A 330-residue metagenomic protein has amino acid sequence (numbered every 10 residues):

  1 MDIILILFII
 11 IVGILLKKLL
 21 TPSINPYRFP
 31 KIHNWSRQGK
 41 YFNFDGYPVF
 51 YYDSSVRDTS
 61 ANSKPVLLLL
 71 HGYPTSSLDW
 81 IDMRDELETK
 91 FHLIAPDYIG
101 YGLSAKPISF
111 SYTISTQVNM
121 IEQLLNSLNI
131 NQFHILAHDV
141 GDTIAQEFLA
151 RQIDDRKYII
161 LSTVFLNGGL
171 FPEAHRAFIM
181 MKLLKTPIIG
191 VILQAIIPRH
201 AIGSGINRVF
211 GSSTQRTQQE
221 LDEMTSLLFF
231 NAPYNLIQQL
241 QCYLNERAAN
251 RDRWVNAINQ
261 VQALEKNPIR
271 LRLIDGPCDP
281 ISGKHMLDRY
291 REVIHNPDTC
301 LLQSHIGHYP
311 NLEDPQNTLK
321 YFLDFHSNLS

Functional and structural regions predicted by a protein language model:
D2-L5, V12-Y41, V49-S60, V66 (+7 more regions): Flexible "cap/lid" subdomain of the alpha/beta-hydrolase fold that forms the substrate-access gate
Y73-R84: The serine-hydrolase catalytic nucleophile loop
D79, Y98-Y101: Recognition helices and adjacent regulatory flanks at domain boundaries
D82-F91, S127: A short, Lys/Arg-enriched amphipathic alpha-helix followed by its capping loop at the start of a domain
F322-S330: Short, hydrophobic alpha-helical segments
